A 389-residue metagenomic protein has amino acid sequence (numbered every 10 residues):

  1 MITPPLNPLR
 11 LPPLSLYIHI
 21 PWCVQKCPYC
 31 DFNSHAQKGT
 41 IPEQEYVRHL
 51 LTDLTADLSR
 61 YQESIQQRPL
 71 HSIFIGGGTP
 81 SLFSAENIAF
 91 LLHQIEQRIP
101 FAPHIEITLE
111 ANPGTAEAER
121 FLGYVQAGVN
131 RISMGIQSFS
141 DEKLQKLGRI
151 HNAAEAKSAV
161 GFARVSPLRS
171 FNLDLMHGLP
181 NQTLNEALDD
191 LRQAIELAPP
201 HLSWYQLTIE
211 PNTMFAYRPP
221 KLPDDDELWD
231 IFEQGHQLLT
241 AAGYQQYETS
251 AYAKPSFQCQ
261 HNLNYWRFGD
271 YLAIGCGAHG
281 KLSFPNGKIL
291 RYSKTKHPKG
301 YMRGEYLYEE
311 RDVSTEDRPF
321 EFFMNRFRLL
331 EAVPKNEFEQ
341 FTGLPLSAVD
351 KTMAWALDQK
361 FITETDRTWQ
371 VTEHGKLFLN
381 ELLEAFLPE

Functional and structural regions predicted by a protein language model:
T3-L6, L11-S15, S34-E63, R68-L344: C-terminal scaffold of the Radical SAM
P21-S34: Local cysteine-cluster metal-coordination motifs and their immediate loop/turn environment, predominantly Fe-S cluster
Y252, D366-W369: Short, Lys/Arg-rich nucleic-acid/phosphate-binding segment
G343-W355: Short amphipathic alpha-helical interaction segments
D358-R367: A short, conserved structural fragment
W369-K376: Basic, amphipathic "hinge/linker" alpha-helix immediately C-terminal to the N-terminal HTH DNA-binding motif
K376-E389: Short, amphipathic alpha-helical interaction segments positioned at domain boundaries
